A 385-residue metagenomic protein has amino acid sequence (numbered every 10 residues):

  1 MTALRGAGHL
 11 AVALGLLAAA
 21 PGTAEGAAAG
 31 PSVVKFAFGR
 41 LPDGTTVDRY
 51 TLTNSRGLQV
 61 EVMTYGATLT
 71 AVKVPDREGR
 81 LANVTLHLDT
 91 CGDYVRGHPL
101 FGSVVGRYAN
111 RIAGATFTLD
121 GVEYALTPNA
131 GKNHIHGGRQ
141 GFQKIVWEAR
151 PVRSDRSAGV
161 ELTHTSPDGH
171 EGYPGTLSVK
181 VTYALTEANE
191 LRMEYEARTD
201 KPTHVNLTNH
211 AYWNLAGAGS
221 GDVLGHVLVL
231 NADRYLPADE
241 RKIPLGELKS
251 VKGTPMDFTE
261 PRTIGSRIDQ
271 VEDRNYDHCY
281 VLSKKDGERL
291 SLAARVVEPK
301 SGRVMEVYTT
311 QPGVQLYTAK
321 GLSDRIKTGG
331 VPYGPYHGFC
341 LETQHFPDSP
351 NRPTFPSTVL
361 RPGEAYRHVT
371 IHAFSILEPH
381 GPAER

Functional and structural regions predicted by a protein language model:
M1-L4: N-terminal secretory signal peptides that target proteins for export/translocation
G8-A19: Bacterial N-terminal signal peptides
A13, G22-A27: Cleavable N-terminal signal peptides
G26-R385: An exposed, glycine/acidic-rich loop-and-rim segment of catalytic or binding clefts
